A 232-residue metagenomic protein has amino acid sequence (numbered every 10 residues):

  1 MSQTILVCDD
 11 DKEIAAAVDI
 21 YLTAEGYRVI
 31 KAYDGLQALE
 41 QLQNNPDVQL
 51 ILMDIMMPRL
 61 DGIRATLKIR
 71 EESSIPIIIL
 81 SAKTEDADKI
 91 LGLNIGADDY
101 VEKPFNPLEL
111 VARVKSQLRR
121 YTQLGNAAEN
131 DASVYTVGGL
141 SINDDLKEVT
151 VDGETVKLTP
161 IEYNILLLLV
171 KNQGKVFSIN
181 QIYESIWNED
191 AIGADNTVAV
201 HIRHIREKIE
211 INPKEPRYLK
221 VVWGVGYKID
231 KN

Functional and structural regions predicted by a protein language model:
Q3, K12-I30: Two-component/phosphorelay signaling modules centered on CheY-like receiver
T4, S116-V176, N180: Short, Lys/Arg-enriched segments at the junction into DNA-binding effector domains of transcriptional regulators
C8-D9, A32, I51, V101: Conserved sequence signature across two-component system core domains
K31-L50: Acidic, metal-coordinating helix/loop segments flanking the phosphotransfer/catalytic sites of two-component signaling
M57: Receiver (REC) domain active-site loop signature in two-component systems and cognate sites in sensor histidine kinases
L67, E71, P76-Y135: Basic, amphipathic DNA-recognition helix from helix-turn-helix-like DNA-binding domains
A132, K157, I202, R206-N232: DNA-binding patch around the recognition helix
